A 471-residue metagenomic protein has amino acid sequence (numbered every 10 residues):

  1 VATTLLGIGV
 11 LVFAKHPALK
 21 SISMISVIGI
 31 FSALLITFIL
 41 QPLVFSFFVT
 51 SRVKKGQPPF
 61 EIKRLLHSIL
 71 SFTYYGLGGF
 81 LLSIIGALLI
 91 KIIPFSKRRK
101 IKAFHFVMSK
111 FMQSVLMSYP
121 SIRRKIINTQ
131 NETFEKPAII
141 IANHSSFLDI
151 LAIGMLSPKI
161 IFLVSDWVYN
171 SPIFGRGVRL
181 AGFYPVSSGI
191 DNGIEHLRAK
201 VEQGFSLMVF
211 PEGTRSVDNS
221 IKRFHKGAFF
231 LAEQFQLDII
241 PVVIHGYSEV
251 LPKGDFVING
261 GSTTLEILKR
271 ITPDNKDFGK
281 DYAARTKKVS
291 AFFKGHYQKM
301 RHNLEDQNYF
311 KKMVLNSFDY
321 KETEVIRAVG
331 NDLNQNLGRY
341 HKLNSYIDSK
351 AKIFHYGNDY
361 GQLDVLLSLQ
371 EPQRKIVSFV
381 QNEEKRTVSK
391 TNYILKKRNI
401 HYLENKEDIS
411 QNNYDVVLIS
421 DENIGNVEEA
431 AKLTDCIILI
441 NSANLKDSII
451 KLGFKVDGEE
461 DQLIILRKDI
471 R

Functional and structural regions predicted by a protein language model:
V1-P59: Membrane-embedded transmembrane helical bundles of large multi-pass transporters/channels
Q57-P137, N316-N344: Membrane-anchoring hydrophobic helices of lipid-metabolizing enzymes
L82, G86-F106, T133-G189, Q370-R374 (+1 more regions): Catalytic core of membrane glycerolipid acyltransferases/transacylases, capturing the structured, soluble-facing
G193-D332: Non-catalytic C-terminal accessory region of glycerolipid acyltransferases and related lyso-lipid remodeling enzymes
Y360-P372: Conserved SAM-binding loop of SAM-dependent methyltransferases across substrates and taxa, primarily the Class I
L395-E407: Conserved SAM-binding strand-loop segment of SAM-dependent methyltransferases
E407-V417: A short acidic, Gly/Pro-enriched loop at the edge of an enzyme's catalytic core that lines a small-molecule cofactor
T434-L445: Conserved beta-strand signature within the Rossmann-like core of class I S-adenosyl-L-methionine
